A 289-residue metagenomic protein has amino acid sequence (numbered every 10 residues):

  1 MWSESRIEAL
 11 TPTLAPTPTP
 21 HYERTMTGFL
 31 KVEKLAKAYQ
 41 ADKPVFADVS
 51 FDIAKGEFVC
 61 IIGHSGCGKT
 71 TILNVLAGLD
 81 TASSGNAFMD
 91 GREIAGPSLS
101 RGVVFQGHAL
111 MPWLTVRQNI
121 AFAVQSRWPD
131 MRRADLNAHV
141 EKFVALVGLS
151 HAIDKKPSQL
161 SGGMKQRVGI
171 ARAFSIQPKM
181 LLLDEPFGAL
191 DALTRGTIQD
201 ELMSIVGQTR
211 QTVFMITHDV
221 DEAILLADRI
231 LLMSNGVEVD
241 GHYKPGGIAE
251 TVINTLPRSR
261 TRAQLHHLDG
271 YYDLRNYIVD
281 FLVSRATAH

Functional and structural regions predicted by a protein language model:
I62-H64: The feature captures the beta-strand-to-loop junction immediately N-terminal to the Walker
A77: Helix-to-loop junction immediately C-terminal to a conserved catalytic motif
G85-P97: Conserved ABC transporter NBD signature motif
L114-A123: Short coil-to-helix segment of the ABC ATPase nucleotide-binding domain corresponding to the Q-loop/switch region
R132-A152, S204: Conserved ABC ATPase "signature" region
K155-S158, I176: Conserved signature/switch motifs of ABC ATPase nucleotide-binding domains
L181-D184: Catalytic Walker B motif of ABC-type/P-loop ATPase nucleotide-binding domains
